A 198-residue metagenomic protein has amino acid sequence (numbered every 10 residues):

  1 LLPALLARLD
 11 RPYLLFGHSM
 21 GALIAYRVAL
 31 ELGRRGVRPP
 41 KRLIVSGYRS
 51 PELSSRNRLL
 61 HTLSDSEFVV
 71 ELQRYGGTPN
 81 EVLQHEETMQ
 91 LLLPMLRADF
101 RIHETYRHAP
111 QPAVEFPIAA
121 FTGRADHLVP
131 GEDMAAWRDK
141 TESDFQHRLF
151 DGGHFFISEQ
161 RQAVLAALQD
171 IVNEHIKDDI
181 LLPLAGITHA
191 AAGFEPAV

Functional and structural regions predicted by a protein language model:
L1-Y13: Conserved acidic catalytic loop of the alpha/beta-hydrolase fold
G17-G21, A25: Gly/Ala-rich beta-loop-alpha elbow adjacent to hydrolase catalytic centers
L30-V70: Flexible "cap/lid" loop of the alpha/beta hydrolase fold
L93-Q111: Active-site nucleophile elbow and catalytic-triad environment of alpha/beta-hydrolase enzymes
A120-T122: Short beta-strand/loop motif that positions the catalytic acidic residue of the alpha/beta-hydrolase fold
A125-V129, F155: Acidic catalytic loop of the alpha/beta-hydrolase fold
P130-D139: Short alpha-helix in the alpha/beta-hydrolase fold that links the catalytic acid
G152-Q162: Catalytic histidine-centered segment of alpha/beta-hydrolase-like enzymes
